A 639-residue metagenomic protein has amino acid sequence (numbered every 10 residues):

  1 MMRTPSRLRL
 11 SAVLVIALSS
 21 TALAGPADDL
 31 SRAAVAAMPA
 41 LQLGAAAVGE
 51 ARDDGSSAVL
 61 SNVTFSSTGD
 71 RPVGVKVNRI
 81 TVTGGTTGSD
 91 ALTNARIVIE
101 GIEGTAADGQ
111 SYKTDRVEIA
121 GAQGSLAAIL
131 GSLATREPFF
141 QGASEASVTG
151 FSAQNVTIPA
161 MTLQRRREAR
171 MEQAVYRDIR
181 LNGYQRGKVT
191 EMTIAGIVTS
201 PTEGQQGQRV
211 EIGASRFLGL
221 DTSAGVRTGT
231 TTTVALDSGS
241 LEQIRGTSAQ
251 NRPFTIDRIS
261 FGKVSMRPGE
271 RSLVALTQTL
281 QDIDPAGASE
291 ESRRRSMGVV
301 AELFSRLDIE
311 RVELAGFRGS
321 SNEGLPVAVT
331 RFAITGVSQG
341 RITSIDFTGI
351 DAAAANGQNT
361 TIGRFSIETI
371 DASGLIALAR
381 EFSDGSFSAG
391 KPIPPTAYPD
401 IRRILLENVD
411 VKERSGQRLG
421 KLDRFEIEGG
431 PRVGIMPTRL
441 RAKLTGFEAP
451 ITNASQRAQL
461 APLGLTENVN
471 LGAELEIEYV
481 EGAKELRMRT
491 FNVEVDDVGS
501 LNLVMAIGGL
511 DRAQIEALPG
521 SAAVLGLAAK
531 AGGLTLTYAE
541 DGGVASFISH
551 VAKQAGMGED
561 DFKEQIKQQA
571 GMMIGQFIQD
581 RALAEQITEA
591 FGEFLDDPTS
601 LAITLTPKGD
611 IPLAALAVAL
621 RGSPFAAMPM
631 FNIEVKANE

Functional and structural regions predicted by a protein language model:
M1-A24, L605: Gram-negative bacterial Sec-dependent N-terminal signal peptides
G25-E639: Glycine-rich, small/hydroxylated-residue low-complexity segments
